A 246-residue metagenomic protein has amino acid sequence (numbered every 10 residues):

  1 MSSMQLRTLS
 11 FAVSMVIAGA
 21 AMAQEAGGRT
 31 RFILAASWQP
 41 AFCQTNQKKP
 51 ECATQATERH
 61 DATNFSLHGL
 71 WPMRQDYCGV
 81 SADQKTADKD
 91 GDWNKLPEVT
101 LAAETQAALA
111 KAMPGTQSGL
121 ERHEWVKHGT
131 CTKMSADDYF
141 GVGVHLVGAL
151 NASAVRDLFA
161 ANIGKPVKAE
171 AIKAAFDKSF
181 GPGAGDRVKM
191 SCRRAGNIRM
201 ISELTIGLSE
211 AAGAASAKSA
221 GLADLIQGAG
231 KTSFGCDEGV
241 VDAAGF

Functional and structural regions predicted by a protein language model:
M1-S10: Bacterial N-terminal signal peptides that target proteins for export
A18-A20: N-terminal signal peptide c-region/cleavage motif recognized by signal peptidases
Q24-E51: N-terminal module-boundary/linker segments of secreted carbohydrate-active enzymes
K49-F246: Domain-level detector of nuclease and nuclease-like folds in predominantly extracellular/periplasmic contexts
